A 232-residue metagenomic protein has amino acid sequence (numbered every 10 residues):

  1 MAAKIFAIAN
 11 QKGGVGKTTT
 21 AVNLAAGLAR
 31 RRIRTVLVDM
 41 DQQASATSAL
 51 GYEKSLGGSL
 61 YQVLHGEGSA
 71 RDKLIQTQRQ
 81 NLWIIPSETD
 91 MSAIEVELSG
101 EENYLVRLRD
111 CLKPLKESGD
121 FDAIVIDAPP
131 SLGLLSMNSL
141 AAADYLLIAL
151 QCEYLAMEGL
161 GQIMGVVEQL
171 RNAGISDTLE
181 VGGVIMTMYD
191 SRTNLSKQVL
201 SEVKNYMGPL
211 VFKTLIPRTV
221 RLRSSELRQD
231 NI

Functional and structural regions predicted by a protein language model:
M1-I232: P-loop NTP-binding core
